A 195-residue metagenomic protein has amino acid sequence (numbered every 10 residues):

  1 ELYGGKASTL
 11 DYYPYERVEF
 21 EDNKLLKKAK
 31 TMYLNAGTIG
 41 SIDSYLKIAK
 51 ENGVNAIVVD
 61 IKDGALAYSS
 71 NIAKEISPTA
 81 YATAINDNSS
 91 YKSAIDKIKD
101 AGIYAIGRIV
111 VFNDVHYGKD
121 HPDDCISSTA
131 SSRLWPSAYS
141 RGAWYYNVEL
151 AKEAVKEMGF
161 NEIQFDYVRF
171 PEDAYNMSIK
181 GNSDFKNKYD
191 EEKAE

Functional and structural regions predicted by a protein language model:
L2-S44, A49: Boundary/entry segment of secreted carbohydrate-active catalytic domains
D22-Y33, G37, I106-M158: Active-site-adjacent "subsite" loops/lids of carbohydrate-active enzymes
I39-D43, N52, I85-S89, S137-Y145: Soluble non-cytosolic domains of exported or imported proteins
S41-A67, V155-I163: Catalytic domains of carbohydrate-active enzymes, especially glycoside hydrolases
L46, A65-V111, D173, K180-E195: Aromatic-lined substrate-binding rim segments of carbohydrate-active enzymes
A56-I61, D87-T129, Q164-R169: Glycine-rich, aromatic-flanked loop segments that form ligand/cofactor-binding clefts across common enzyme folds
N71-A73, Y117-T129, N176-D184: Short, flexible, mixed-charge acidic loops at enzyme active sites
A130-E195: Polysaccharide-binding and catalytic clefts of secreted carbohydrate-active enzymes
